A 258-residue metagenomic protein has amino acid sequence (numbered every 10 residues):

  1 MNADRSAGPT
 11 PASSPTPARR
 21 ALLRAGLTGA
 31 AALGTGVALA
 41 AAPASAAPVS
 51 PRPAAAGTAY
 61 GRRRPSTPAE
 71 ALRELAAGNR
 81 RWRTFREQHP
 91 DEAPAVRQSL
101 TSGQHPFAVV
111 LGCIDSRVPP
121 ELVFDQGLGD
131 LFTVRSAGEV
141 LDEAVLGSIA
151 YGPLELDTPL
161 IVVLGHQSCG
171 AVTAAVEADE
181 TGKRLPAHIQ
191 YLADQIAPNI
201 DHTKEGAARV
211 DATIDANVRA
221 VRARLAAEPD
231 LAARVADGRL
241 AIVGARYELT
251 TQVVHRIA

Functional and structural regions predicted by a protein language model:
M1-P17, A31: N-terminal secretory signal peptides
A18-A38: N-terminal export leaders
L39-W82, Q88, E92: C-terminal segment of N-terminal export signals and the immediately downstream linker at the start of the mature
Q88-L146: Conserved beta-strand-loop surface patch within small alpha/beta domains used for substrate/adaptor or ligand engagement
L111-C113, R135, V162-H166, V243-R246: Short beta-strand segments
L122-G206, I214: Short HxH-centered metal-ligating active-site micro-motif
A193-A241: Polyanion-binding loop/helix "lid" in catalytic or ligand-binding cores
V243, Y247-A258: Accessory alpha-helical/coil subdomains and C-terminal extensions that flank or cap enzyme catalytic cores
